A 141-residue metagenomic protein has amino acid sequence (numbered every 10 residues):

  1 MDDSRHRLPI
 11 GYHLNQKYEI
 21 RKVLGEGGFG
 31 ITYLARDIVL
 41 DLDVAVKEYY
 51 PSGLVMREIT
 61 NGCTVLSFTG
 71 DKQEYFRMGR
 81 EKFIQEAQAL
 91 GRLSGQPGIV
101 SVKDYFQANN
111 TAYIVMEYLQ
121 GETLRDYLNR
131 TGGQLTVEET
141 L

Functional and structural regions predicted by a protein language model:
D2-I20: A short, low-complexity linker immediately N-terminal to eukaryotic Hanks-type protein kinase catalytic domains
R21-G27, T32: Protein kinase glycine-rich loop
G25, Q85, S94-G98: Flexible N-lobe loop architecture of eukaryotic-like protein kinase catalytic domains
R36-V44, Y50-V55: Conserved N-lobe loop of protein kinases adjacent to the ATP-binding glycine-rich P-loop
M56-R92: AlphaC helix of the eukaryotic protein kinase fold
D104-Y105: Activation-segment/catalytic-loop signature of the eukaryotic protein kinase fold
N109-T123, Y127: Conserved short submotifs of the Hanks-type protein kinase catalytic core that shape the nucleotide-binding pocket
L124-T136: AlphaC helix of the protein kinase catalytic domain
